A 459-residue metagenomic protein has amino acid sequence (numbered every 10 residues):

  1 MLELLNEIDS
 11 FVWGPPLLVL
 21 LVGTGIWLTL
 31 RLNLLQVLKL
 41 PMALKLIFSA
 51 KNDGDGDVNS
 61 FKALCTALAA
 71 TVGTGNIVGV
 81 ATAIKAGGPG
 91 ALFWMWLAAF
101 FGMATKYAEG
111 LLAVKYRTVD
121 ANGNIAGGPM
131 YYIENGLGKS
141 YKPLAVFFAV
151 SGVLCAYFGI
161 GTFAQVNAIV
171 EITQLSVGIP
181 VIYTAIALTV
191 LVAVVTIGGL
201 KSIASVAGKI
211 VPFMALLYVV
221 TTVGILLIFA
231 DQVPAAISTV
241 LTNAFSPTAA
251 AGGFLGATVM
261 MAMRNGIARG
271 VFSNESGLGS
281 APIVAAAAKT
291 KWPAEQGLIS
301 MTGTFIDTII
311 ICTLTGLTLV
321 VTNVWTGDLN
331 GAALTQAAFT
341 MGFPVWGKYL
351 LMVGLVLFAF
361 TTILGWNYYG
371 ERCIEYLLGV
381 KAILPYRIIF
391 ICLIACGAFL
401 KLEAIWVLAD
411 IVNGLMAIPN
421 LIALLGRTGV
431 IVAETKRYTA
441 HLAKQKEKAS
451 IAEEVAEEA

Functional and structural regions predicted by a protein language model:
M1-T74, I84-A91, G102, A395 (+1 more regions): N-terminal alpha-helical transmembrane segments of multi-pass membrane transport and channel/translocase proteins
D9-M42, K85-G123, L144, D307-L314 (+2 more regions): Extracellular loop-to-transmembrane helix junctions
L17, R31-Q36, G75-V80, P89 (+6 more regions): Transmembrane helix-loop junctions in multi-pass membrane proteins
L20-W27, R31-L44, V166-T173, P180-L241 (+2 more regions): Membrane-interface loop-to-helix entry segments
T24, L28-T29, A98-G123, M130 (+4 more regions): Helix-loop-helix module between adjacent transmembrane segments
T29, E109-A121, V223-T239, P247 (+3 more regions): Extracellular/periplasmic helix-exit of transmembrane alpha-helices
L34-S60, T82-I84, G88-L92, W96 (+5 more regions): Flexible loop linkers connecting adjacent transmembrane helices in multi-pass alpha-helical membrane transporters
G54-A86, L112-G136, F147-V150, L154 (+2 more regions): Alpha-helical membrane segments and immediately flanking helix-loop junctions that form or couple to the substrate/ion
